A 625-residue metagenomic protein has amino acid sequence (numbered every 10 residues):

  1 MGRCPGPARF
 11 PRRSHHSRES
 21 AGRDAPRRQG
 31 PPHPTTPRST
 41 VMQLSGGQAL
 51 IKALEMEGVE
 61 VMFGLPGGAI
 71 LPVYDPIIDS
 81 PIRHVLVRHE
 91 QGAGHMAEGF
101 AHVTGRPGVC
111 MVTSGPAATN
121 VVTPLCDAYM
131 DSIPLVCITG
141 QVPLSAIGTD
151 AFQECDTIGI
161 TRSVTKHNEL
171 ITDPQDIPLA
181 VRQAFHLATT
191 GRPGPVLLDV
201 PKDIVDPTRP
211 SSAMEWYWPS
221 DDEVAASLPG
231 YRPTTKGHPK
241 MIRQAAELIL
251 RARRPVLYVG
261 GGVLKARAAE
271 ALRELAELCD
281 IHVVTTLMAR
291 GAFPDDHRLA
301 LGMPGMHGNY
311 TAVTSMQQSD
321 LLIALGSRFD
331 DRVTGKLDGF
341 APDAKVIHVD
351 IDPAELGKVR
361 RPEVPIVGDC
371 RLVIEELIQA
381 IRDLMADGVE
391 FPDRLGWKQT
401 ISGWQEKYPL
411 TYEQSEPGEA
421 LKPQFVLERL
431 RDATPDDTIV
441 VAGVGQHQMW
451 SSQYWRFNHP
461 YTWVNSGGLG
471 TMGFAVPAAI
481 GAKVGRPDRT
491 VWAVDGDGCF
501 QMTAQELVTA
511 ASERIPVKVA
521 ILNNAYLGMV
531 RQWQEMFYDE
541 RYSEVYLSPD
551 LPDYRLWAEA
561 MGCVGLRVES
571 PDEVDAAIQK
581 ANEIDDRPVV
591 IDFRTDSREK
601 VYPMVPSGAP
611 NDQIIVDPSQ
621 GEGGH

Functional and structural regions predicted by a protein language model:
M42, Q175, V224-L228, D343-V444 (+3 more regions): Phosphate/pyrophosphate-binding active-site segments
A49-V59, F100-G105, Y129, L187-R192 (+6 more regions): Glycine-rich phosphate/diphosphate-binding loops that line cofactor/substrate pockets in enzymes
L50, L65, V73, Q399-P477 (+2 more regions): Active-site diphosphate/adenylate-binding microenvironment
E60-G64, I82-V85, V103-V142, Y258-G261 (+3 more regions): A short, small-residue-rich loop immediately preceding and capping a beta-strand
H102, G261-I347, Q448, N458-D488 (+3 more regions): Glycine-rich, anion-gripping cofactor-binding loops and their flanking helix/strand elements in enzyme active sites
I138, A146-Q153, V313, G357-V359 (+3 more regions): Thiamine diphosphate
T139-A180, V200-K202, A289-W397: Glycine-rich, acidic loop regions that bind phosphate or pyrophosphate groups
L187-R251, L410-Y412, V616: Conformationally flexible catalytic loops at phosphate/diphosphate-handling active centers
